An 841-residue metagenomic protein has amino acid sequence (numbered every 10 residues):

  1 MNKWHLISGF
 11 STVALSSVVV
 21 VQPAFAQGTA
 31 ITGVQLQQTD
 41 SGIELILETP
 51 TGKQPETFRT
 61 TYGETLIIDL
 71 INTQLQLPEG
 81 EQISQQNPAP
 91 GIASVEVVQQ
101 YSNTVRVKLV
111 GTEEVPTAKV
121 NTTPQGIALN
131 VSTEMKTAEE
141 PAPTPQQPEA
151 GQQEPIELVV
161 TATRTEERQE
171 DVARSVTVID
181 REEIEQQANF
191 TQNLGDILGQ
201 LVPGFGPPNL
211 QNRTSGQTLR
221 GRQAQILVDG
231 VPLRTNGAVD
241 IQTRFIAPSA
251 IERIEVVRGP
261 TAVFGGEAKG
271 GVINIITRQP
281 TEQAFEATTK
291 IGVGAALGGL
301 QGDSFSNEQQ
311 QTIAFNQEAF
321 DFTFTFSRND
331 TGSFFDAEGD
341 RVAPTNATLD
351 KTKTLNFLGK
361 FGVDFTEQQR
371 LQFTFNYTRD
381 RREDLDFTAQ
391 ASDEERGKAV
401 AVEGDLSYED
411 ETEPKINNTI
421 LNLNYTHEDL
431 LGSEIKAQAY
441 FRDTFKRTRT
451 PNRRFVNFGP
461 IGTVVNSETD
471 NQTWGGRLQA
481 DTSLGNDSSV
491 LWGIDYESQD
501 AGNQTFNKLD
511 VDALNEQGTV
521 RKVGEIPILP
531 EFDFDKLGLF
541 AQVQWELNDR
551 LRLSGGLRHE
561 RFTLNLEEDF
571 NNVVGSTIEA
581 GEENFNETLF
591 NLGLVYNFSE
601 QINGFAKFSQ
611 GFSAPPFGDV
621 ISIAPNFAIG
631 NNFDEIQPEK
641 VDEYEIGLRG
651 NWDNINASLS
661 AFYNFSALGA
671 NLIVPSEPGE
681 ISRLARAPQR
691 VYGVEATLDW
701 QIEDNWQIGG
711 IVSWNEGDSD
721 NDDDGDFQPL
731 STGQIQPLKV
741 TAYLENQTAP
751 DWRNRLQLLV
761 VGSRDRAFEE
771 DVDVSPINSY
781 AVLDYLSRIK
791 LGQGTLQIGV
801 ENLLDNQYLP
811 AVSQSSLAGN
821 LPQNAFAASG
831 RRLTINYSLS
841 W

Functional and structural regions predicted by a protein language model:
Q22-G151: Signal-peptide-cleaved, periplasmic/extracellular N-terminal interaction regions immediately downstream of the signal
P207, S215-G216, V231-R258, Q309-Q311: Short acidic/polar hinge/loop motifs at secondary-structure boundaries that mediate gating or recognition
I246-K290: A beta-strand signature from Gram-negative outer-membrane beta-barrel systems, especially the internal plug domain
K290, N548-D549, F562, A661-S666 (+2 more regions): Gram-negative outer-membrane beta-barrel transporters
L300-T331, D336-L385, N417-D429, L484-G485 (+1 more regions): Transmembrane beta-barrel wall of Gram-negative outer-membrane proteins
R379-E383, F387-S392, F445, D500-G502 (+8 more regions): Surface-exposed extracellular loop regions of Gram-negative outer-membrane beta-barrel proteins, predominantly
N424-T426, S433-N452, N597, N603-S609 (+4 more regions): Membrane-embedded beta-barrel scaffold of Gram-negative outer-membrane proteins
F612, V760-A767, R788-W841: C-terminal beta-signal and adjacent terminal beta-strands/loops of Gram-negative outer-membrane beta-barrel proteins
